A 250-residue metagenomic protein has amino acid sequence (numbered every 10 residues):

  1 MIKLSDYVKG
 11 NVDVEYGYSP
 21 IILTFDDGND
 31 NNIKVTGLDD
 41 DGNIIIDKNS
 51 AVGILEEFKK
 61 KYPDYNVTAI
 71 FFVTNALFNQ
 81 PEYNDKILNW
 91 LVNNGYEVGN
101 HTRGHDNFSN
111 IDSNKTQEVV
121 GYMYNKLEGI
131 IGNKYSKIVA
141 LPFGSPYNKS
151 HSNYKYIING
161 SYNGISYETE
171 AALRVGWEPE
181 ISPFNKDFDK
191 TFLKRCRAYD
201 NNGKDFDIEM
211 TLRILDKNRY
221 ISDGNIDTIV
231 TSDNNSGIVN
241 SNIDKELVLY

Functional and structural regions predicted by a protein language model:
M1-N94, D106, Y135, L141 (+1 more regions): Active-site beta->alpha N-cap acidic-glycine motif
M1-T24, D30-K34, N110-Y250: C-terminal active-site subregion of NodB/CE4 polysaccharide deacetylases
D26, L55, V98-H101, M123: Divalent metal-coordination and catalytic microenvironments
I70-F72, G99, A172-L173: Structural detector of well-ordered beta-strand residues that form the stable sheet scaffold of enzyme domains
G99-N110: Substrate-binding clefts and substrate-entry loops adjacent to catalytic sites of polymer-processing enzymes acting on
